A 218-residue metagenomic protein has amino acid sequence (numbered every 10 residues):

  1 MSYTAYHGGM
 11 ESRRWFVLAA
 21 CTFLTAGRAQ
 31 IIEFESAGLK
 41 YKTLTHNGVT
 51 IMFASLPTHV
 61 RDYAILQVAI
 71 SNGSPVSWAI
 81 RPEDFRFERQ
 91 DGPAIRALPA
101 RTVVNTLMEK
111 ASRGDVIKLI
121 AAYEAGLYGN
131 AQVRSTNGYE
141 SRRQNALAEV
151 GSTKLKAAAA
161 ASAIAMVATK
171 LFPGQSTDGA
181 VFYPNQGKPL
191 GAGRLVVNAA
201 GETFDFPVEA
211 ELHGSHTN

Functional and structural regions predicted by a protein language model:
M1-G9: Short, Lys/Arg-enriched N-terminal segments with co-localized hydrophobic residues within the first ~10-30 amino acids
T4-A5, F23, L44, A122: Compositionally biased, low-complexity repeat tracts
H7, L24, G214-N218: Compositionally biased, intrinsically disordered low-complexity regions
W15-V17: N-terminal export leaders
A19-A29: Hydrophobic h-region of N-terminal signal peptides that target proteins for export in Gram-negative bacteria
A29-N218: Conserved functional micro-motifs across diverse proteins
